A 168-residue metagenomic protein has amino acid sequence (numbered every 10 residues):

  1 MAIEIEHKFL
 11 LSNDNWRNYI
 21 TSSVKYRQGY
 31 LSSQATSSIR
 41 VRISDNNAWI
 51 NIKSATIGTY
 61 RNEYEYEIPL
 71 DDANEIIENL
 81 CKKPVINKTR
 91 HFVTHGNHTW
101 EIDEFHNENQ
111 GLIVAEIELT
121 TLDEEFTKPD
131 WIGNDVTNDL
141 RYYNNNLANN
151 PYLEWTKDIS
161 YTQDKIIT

Functional and structural regions predicted by a protein language model:
M1-T168: Phosphate-end processing signature that detects enzymes handling 5′-triphosphorylated RNA and polyphosphate
